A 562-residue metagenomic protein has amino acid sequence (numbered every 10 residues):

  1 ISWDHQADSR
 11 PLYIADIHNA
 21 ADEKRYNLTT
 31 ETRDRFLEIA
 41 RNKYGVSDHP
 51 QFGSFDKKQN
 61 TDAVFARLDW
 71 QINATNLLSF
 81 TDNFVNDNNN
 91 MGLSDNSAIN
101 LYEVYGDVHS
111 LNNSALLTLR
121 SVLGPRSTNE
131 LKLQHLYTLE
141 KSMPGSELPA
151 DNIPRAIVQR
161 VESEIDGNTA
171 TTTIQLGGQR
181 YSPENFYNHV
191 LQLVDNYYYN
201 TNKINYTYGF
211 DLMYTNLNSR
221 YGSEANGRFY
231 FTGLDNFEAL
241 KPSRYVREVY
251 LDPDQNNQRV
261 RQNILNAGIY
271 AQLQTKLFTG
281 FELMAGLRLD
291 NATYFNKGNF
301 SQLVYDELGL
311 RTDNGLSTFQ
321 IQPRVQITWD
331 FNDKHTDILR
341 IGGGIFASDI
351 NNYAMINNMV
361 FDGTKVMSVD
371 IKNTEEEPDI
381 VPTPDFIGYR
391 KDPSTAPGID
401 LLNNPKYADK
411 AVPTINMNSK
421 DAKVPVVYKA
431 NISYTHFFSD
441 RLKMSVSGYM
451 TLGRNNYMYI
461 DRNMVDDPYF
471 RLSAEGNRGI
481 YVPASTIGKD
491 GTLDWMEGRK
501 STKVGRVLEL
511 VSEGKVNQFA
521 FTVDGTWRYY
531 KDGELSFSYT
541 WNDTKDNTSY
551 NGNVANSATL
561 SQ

Functional and structural regions predicted by a protein language model:
I1-H5, F80-F84, L131-Y137, Y208-Y214 (+4 more regions): Transmembrane beta-barrel strands of outer-membrane/channel proteins
I1-N88, D107-N129, H135, P323: Transmembrane beta-barrel wall of Gram-negative outer-membrane proteins
Q51-F55, R180, N205-T336, A354 (+1 more regions): Signature of Gram-negative outer-membrane beta-barrel scaffolds
N60, Q71-I269, D461, P468-R471 (+3 more regions): Replace "related TpsB outer-membrane translocases also match" with "some related outer-membrane beta-barrels such as
T61-A63, N112-S114, E130, N188-Q192 (+7 more regions): Transmembrane beta-barrel architecture of outer-membrane proteins
W70-I72, S121, Y198-T201, L212 (+10 more regions): Residue-level signature of outer-membrane beta-barrel architecture
T75-F80, R126-N129, K203-Y206, G280-L283 (+3 more regions): Repeated loop/turn-to-beta-strand initiation elements of outer-membrane beta-barrel proteins
E164-T173, K297-Q322, Q326-E509: Solvent-exposed loop/turn elements at secondary-structure boundaries
